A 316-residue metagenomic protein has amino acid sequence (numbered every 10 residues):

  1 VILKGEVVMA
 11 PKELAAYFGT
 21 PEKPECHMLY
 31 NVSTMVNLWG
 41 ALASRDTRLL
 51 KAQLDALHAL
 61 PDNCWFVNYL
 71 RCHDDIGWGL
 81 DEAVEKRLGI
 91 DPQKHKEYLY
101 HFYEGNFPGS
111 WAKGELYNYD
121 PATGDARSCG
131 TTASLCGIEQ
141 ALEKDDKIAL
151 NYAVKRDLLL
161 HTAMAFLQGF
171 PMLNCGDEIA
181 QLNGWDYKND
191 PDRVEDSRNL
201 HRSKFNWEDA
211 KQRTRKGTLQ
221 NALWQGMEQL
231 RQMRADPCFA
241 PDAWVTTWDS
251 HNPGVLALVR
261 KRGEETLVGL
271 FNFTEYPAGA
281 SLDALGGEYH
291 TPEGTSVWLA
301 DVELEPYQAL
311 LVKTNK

Functional and structural regions predicted by a protein language model:
V1-G286, T291-G294, W298-K316: Active-site and adjacent substrate-binding regions of carbohydrate-active enzymes
